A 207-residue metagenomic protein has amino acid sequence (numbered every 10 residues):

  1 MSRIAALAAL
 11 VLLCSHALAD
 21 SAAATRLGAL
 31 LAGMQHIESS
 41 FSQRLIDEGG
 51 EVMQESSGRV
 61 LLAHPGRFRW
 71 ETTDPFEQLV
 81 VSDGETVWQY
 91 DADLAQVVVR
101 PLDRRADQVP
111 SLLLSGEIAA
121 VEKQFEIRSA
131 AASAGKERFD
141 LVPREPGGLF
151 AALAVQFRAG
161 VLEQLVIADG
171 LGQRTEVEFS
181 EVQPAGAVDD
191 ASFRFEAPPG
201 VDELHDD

Functional and structural regions predicted by a protein language model:
M1-A6: Bacterial N-terminal signal peptides that target proteins for export
C14-H16: N-terminal signal peptide c-region/cleavage motif recognized by signal peptidases
R26, A32-G84: N-terminal mature ectodomain segment of secretory-pathway/periplasmic proteins
L31, D107-A120: Short, solvent-exposed helix-to-loop capping segments enriched in aromatics
S42-I46, E71-T73, Y90-A92, V142-R144 (+1 more regions): A generic structural motif
R59-V109, T175-E176: An acidic-aromatic
V98, A120-E126, A130-D207: Gly/Pro-enriched, hydrophobic low-complexity segments that function as extracytoplasmic propeptides/linkers
